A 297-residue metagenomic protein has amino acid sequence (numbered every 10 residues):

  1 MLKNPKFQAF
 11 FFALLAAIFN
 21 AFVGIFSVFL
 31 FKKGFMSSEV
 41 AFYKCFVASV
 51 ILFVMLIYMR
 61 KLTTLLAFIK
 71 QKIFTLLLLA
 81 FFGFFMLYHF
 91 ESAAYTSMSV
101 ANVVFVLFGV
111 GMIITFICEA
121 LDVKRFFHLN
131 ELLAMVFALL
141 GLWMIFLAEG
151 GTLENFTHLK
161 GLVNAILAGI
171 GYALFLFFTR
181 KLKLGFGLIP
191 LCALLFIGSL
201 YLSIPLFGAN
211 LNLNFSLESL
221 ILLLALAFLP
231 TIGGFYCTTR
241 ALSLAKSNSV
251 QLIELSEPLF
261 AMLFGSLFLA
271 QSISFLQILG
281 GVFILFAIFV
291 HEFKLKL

Functional and structural regions predicted by a protein language model:
M1-Y43, F81, E154-K181: Glycine-/small-residue-enriched transmembrane alpha-helix faces in small-molecule transporters and effluxers
L2, C45, L56, S219 (+1 more regions): C-terminal-most transmembrane helix of multi-pass membrane proteins
I18-F35, V40, V47, Y88-M98 (+4 more regions): Juxtamembrane C-cap of transmembrane helices in multi-pass membrane transport proteins
F22-G24, M59-V103, M144, A227-A245: Specific transmembrane alpha-helical segments of multi-pass solute transporters/efflux pumps, especially DMT/EamA
L30, V40, K44, A94-Y95 (+7 more regions): Hydrophobic/aromatic residues within transmembrane alpha-helices of multi-pass small-molecule transporters
K32-M86, M112-I117, G171-F178, L191-A209 (+2 more regions): Transmembrane alpha-helices of multi-pass small-molecule transport proteins
E39, F46-V50, S92-F126, N248-S266: Specific alpha-helical transmembrane segments that line the substrate/conduction pathway and gating interfaces
L107-F108, L121-M144, L159-G161, L267-A287: Loop-to-transmembrane alpha-helix entry segments
